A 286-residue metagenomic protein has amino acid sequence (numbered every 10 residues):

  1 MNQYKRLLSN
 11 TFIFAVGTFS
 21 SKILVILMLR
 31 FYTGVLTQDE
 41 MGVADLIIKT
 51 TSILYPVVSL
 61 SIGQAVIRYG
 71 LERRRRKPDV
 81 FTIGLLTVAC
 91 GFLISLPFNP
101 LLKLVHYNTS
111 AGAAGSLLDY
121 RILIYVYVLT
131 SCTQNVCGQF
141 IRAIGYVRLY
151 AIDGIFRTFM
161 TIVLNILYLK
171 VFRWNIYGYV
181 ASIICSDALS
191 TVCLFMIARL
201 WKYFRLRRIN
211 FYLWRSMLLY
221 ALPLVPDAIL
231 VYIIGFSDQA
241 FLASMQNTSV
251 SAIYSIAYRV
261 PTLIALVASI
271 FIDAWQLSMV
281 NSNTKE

Functional and structural regions predicted by a protein language model:
M1-L7, S116, I176-V180, V192-G235 (+1 more regions): Interhelical loop/hinge segments that connect adjacent transmembrane helices in multipass membrane
R6-G63, F92, L96-N99, Y127 (+2 more regions): Signature of the first transmembrane helix
L8-S20, R74, P78-T82, V126 (+1 more regions): Alpha-helical transmembrane segments of multi-pass membrane transporters/permeases
F19, T82-G112, A268: Alpha-helical transmembrane segments of multi-pass membrane transport and lipid-handling proteins
I53, V57, L93, P97 (+3 more regions): Alpha-helical transmembrane segments of multi-pass membrane proteins
V58-R74, A143, P261-E286: Helix-loop junctions and terminal segments of transmembrane helices in multi-pass membrane transport/translocation
G63-V66, Q139-A143, V147, L167-F172 (+2 more regions): C-terminal transmembrane helix end/exit motif
L118, I122, I152-L200, Y220: Hydrophobic alpha-helical transmembrane segments
